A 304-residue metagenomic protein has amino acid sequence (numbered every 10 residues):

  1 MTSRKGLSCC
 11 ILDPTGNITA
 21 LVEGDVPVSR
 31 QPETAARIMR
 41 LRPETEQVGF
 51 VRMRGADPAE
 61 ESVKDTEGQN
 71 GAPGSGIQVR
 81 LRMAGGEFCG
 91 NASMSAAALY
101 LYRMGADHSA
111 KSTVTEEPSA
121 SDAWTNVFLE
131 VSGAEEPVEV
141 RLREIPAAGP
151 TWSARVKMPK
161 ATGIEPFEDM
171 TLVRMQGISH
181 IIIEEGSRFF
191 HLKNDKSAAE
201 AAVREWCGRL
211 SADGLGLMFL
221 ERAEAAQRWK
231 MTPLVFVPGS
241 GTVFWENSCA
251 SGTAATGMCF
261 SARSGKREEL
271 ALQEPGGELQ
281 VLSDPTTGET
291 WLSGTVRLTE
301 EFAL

Functional and structural regions predicted by a protein language model:
M1-W152, I181-L304: A glycine-rich beta-to-alpha transition motif near the start of alpha/beta enzyme domains, typified by
T151-P159: Membrane helix-loop-helix hairpins that form the core translocation module of multi-pass transporters
M158-A161, T171: Extended low-complexity acidic/polar segments
A161-G163, L292: C-terminal binding/interaction regions
D169-E185: Short, cationic low-complexity segments
